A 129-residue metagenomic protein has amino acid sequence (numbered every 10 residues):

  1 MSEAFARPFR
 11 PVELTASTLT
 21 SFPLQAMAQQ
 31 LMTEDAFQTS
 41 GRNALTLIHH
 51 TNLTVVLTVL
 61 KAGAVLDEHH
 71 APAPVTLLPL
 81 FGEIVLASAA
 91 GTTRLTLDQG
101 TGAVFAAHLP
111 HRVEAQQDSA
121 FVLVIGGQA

Functional and structural regions predicted by a protein language model:
M1-N52, A87: A short, N-terminal "cap"/entry segment at the start of jelly-roll beta-barrel domains of the cupin/DSBH fold
T39-G41, T54-A71: Conserved short histidine dyad/triad with adjacent acidic residue
L53, A62, P72-A73, G91 (+2 more regions): A generic "binding-loop/recognition-motif" signal
L57, L80-F81, D98-Q99, Q117: A cytosolic small-molecule/anion-sensing beta-strand core signal
A64-L66, G82-A87, G102: Short beta-strand segments in beta-sandwich/barrel cores
P72-A89: Glycine- and acidic-residue-biased ligand/ion/polar-headgroup-sensing regions
G91-A107: Short acidic-glycine-tyrosine-enriched beta hairpin
D98, A107-A129: Ligand-binding loop in jelly-roll beta-barrel domains
